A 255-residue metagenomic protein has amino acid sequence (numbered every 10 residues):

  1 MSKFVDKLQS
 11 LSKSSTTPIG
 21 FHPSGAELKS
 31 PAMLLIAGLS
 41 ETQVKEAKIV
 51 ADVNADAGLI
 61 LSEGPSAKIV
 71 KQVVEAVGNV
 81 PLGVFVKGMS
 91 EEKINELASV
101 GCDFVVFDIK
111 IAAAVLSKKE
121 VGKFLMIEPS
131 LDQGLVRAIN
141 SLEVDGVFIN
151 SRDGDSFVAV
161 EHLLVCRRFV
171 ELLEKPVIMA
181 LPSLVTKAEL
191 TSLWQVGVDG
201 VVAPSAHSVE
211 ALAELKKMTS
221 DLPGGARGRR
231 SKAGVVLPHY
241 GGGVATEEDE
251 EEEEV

Functional and structural regions predicted by a protein language model:
M1-V84, E247-V255: Conserved N-terminal beta1-alpha1 strand-loop-helix module at the mouth
A37-T42, I60-P65, V84-M89, V106-K110 (+3 more regions): Structural motif
V44-A47, S66-I69, E91-K93, A112-V115 (+2 more regions): Short, charged/polar "capping" segments at the starts of alpha-helices and the immediately preceding loops
E46-I49, E91-S99, L131-S141, S183-V201: Catalytic cores of alpha/beta
A55-P65, C102-V115, G146-S156, W194-M218: Glycine-rich phosphate-binding active-site loops on the catalytic face of alpha/beta enzymes
G64-E75, N79, G122, L142 (+5 more regions): Long compositionally biased, domain-poor regions of proteins
V73, H207-V255: C-terminal helical cap(s) of enzyme catalytic domains, especially alpha/beta-barrels
N79-K175, S231-K232: Conserved anion-binding
